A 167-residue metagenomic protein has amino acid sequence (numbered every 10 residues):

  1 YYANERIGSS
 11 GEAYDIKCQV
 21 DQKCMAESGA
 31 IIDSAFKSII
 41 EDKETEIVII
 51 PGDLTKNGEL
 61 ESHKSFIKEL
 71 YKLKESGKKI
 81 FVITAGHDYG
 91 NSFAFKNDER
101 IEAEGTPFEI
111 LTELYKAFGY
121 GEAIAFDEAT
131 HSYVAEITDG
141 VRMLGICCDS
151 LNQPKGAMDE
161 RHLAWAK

Functional and structural regions predicted by a protein language model:
Y1-L60: N-terminal active-site segment of His-dependent metallophosphoesterases
S34-D42, K68-K72, W165: A generic secondary-structure signal
L60, S65-A164: Extended active-site neighborhood of metal-dependent phosphoesterases/phosphodiesterases
